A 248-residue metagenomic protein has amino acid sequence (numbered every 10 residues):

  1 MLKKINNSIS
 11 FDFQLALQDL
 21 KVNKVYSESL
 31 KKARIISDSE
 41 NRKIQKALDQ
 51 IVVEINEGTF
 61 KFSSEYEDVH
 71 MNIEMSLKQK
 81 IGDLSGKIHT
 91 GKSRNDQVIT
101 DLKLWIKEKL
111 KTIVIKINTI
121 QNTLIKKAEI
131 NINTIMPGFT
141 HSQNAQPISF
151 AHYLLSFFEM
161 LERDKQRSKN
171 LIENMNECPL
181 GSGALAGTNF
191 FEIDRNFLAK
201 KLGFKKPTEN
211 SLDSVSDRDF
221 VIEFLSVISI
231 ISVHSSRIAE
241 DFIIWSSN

Functional and structural regions predicted by a protein language model:
M1-G187, E192-F197: A helix-coil-helix interface module used to build multimeric assemblies and to scaffold catalytic/cofactor sites
K201-N248: Acidic, glycine-rich loop-and-beta core segments that form the ion-binding/anion-interacting portion of active sites
